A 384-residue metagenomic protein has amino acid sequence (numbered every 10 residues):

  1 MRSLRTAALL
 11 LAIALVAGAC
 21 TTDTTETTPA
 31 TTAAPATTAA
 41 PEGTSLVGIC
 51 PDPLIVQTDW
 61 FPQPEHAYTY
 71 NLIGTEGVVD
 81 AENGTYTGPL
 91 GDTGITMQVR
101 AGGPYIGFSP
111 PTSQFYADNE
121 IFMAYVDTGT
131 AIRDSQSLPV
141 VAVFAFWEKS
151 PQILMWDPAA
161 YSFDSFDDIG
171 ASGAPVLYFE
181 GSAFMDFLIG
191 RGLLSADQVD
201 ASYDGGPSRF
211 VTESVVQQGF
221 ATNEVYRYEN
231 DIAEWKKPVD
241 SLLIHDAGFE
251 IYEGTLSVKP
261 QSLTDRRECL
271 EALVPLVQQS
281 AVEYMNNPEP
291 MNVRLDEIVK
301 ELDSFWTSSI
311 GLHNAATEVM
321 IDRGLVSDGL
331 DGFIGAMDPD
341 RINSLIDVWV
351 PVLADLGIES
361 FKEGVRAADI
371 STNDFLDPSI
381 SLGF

Functional and structural regions predicted by a protein language model:
M1-A8: Bacterial N-terminal signal peptides that target proteins for export
A14-A19: C-terminal motif of bacterial Sec signal peptides marking the signal peptidase cleavage site
T21-P29: Bacterial lipoprotein signal-peptidase II cleavage site
A40-S202, S208, V215-Q218, L242: Short, glycine-/small- and polar/acidic-enriched structural segments that line small-molecule recognition paths
G77-T93, L243-F249, T264, L325-P339: Short, solvent-exposed loop/beta-turn-alpha elements that line the ligand-binding surface or hinge of extracytoplasmic
G129-T130, D204-S208, T212-D303: Pocket-lining segment of extracytoplasmic ligand-binding domains
R266-D355: Secondary-structure end/capping motifs
P339-F384: Conserved C-terminal helix/tail region of periplasmic/extracytoplasmic solute-binding proteins
